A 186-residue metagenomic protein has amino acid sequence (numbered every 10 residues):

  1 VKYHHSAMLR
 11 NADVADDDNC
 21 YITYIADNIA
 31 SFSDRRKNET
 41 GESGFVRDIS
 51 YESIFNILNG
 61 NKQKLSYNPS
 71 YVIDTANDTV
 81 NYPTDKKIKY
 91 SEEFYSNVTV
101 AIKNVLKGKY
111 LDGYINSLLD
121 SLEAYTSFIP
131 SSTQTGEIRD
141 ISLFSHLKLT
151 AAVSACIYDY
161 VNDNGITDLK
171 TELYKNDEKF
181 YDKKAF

Functional and structural regions predicted by a protein language model:
V1-F186: Regulatory/sensor and coupling segments of signal-transduction and defense proteins
